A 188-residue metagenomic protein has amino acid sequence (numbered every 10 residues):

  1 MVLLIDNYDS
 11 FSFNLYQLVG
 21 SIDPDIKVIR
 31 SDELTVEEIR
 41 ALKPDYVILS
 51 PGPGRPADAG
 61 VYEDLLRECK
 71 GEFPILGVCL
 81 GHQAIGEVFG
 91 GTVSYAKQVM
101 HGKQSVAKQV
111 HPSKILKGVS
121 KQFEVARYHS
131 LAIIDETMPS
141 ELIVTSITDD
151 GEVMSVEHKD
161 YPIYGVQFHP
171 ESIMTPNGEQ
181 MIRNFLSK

Functional and structural regions predicted by a protein language model:
M1-L3: Extreme N-terminal starter segment of soluble prokaryotic enzymes
Y16-D25: Two-component/phosphorelay signaling modules centered on CheY-like receiver
D25-S31: Short hydrophobic/Thr-rich beta-strand motif most characteristic of the beta2 strand and flanking loop of CheY-like
T35-K43, T137: Short amphipathic alpha-helix with an adjacent loop that forms part of the alpha/beta core around
K43-D45, P170: Proline-aspartate-enriched helix->loop->beta-strand connector
D45-S113, K117, I182-N184: Cysteine-nucleophile active-site neighborhood
S113-D160: Catalytic beta-strand/loop cores that center a nucleophilic Ser/Cys/Thr and support acyl-enzyme chemistry
I173-K188: Acyltransferase
